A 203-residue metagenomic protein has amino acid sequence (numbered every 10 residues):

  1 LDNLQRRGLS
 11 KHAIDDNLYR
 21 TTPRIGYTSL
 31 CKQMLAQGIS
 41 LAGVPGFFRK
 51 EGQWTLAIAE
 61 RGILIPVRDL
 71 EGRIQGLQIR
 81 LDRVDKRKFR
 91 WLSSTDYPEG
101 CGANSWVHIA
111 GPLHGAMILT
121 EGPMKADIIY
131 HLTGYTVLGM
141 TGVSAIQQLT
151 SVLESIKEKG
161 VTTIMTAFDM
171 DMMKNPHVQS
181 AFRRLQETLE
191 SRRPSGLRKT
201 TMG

Functional and structural regions predicted by a protein language model:
L1-N3: Conserved active-site segments centered on acidic
R7-T21, G134-A145: Short, well-structured beta-strand/strand-turn elements
G8-R20, I39-K50, G196-M202: Short, surface-exposed acidic
Y27-T162: Phosphate-handling DNA/RNA-contact segment within nucleic-acid enzymes
L119, V161-K174: Acidic beta-strand-to-loop metal/phosphate-binding motif
M124, G142-Q148, F168-F182: Acidic, metal-coordinating catalytic cores used for nucleic-acid/nucleotide bond scission and strand-transfer chemistry
T136, R183-M202: Structural alpha-beta junctions
S155-K157, V161, V178-L185: Ligand-binding grooves and catalytic loops that recognize ribose/phosphate and carbohydrate rings, and esterified lipid
